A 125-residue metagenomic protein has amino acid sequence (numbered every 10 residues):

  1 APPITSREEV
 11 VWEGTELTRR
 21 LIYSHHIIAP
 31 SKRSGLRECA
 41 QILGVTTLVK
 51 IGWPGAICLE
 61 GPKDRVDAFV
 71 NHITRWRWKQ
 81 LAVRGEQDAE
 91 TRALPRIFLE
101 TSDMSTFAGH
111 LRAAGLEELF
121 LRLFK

Functional and structural regions predicted by a protein language model:
A1-K125: Charge-rich, low-complexity N-terminal segments
